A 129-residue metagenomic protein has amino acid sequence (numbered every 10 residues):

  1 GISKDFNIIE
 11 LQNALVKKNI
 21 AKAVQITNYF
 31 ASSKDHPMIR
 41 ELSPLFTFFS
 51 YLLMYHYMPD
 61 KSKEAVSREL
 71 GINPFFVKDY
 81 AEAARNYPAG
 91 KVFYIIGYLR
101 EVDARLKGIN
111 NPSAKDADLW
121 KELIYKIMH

Functional and structural regions predicted by a protein language model:
G1-Y94: Small-residue-rich helix-loop
N7, S62, P112-D118: Secondary-structure junction/capping motif
P44, Y94, Y98-E101, K126: Charged, amphipathic alpha-helical oligomerization/scaffolding segments
M58-D60, I96-G97, N111-A114: Short coil/turn segments at secondary-structure boundaries
D79-Y80, G97-G108: Short helix/strand-capping connector loops at secondary-structure junctions
R85-A89, R105-A117: Short, flexible active-site recognition loops that position polar ligands and cofactors
S113-H129: Acidic, carboxylate-rich catalytic segments that either coordinate divalent cations
